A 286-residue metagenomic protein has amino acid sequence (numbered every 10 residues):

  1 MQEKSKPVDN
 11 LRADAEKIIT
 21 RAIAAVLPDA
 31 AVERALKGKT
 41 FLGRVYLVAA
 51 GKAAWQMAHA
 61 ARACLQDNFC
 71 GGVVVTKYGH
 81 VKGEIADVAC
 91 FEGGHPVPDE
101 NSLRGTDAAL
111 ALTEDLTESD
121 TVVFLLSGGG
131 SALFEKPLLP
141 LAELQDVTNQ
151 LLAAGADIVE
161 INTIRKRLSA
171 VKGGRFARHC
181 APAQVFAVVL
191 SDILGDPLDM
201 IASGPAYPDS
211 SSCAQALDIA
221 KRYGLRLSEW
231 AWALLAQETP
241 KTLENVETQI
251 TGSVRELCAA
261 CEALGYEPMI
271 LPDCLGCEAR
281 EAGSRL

Functional and structural regions predicted by a protein language model:
M1-L286: N-terminal loops that bind phosphate or other acidic moieties and the adjacent beta-alpha structural core
